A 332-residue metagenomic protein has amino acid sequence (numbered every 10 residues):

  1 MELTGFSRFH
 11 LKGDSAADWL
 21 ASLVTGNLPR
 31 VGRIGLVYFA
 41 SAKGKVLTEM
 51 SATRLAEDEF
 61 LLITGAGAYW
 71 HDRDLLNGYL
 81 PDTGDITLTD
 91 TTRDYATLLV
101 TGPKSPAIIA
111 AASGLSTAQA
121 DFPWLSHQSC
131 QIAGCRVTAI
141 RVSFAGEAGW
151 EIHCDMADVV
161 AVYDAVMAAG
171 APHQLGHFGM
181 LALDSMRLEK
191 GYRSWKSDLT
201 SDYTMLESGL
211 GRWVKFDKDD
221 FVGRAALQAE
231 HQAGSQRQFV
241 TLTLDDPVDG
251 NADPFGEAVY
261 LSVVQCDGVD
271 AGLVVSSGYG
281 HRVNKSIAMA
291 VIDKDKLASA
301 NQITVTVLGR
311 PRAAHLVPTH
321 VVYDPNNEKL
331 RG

Functional and structural regions predicted by a protein language model:
M1-G332: Basic, glycine/lysine-rich polyanion-binding surfaces/domains
